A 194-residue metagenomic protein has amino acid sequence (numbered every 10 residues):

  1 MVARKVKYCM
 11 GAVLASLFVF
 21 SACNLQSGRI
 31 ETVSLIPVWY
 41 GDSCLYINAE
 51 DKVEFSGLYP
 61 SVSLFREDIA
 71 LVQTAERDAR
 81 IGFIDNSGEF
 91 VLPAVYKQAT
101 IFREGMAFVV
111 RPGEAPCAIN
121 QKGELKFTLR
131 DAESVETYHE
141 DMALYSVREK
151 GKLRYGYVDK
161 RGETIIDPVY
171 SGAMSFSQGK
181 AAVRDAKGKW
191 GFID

Functional and structural regions predicted by a protein language model:
V2-M10: Bacterial N-terminal signal peptides that target proteins for export
C9-A12, D78: Intrinsically disordered, low-complexity segments enriched in polar/charged small residues
G11-S21: Bacterial N-terminal signal peptides
C23-D194: Residue-level detector of conserved, function-critical positions
